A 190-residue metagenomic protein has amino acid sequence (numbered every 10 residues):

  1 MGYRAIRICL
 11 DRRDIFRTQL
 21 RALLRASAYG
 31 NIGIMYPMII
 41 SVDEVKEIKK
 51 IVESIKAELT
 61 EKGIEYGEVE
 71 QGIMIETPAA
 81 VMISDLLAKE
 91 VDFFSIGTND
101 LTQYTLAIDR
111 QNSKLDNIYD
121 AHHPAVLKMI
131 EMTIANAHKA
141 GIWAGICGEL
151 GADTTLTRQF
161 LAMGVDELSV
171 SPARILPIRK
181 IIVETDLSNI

Functional and structural regions predicted by a protein language model:
M1-I190: Conserved alpha/beta-domain cores
